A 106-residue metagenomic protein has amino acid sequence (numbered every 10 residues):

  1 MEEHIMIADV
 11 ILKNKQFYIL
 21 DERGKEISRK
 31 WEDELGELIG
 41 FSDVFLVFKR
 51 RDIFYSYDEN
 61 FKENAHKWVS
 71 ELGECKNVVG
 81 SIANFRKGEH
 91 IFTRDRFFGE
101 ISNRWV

Functional and structural regions predicted by a protein language model:
E2-D9, E26-E37: Beta-strand-rich domains and repeat architectures in extracellular enzymes and scaffolds, especially beta-propellers
E2-L12, Y18, S42-R50, F54-Y55 (+1 more regions): Short beta-strand elements that form the blades of beta-propeller/WD-repeat-like and other beta-sheet-rich scaffold
Q16-E32, Y55-V69, F92-V106: Surface-exposed loop/turn elements that mediate protein-protein interactions on large endomembrane-trafficking
K30-F41, F45-V47, K67-N84, W105-V106: Residue-level detector of conserved, function-critical positions
